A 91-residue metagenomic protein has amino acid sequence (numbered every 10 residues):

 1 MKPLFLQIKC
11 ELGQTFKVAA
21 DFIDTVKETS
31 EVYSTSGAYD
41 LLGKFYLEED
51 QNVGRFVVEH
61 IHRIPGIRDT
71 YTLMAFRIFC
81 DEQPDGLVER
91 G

Functional and structural regions predicted by a protein language model:
M1-G91: A compositional/biophysical signature of low hydrophobicity enriched in polar/charged and small residues
